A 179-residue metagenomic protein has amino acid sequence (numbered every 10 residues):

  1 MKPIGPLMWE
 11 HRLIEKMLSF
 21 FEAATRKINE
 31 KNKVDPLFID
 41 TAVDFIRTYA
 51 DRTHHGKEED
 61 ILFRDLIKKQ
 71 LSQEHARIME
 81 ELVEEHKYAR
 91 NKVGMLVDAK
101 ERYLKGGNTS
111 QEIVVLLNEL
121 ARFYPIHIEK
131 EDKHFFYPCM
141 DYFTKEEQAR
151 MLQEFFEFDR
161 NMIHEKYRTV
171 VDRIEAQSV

Functional and structural regions predicted by a protein language model:
M1-V179: Small-residue-biased structural context
